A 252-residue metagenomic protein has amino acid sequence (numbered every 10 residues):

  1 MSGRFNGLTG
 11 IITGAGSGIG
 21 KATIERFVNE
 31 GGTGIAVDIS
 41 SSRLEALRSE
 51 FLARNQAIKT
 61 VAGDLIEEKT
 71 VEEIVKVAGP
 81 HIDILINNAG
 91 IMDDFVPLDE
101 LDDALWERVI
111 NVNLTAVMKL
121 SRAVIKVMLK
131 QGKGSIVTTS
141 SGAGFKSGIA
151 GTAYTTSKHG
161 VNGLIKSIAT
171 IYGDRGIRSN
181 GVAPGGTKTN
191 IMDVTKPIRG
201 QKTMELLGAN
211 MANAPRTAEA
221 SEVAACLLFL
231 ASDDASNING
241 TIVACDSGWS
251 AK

Functional and structural regions predicted by a protein language model:
R4, M118, R216-C245, S250: C-terminal substrate-recognition "lid" of short-chain dehydrogenase/reductases
T9, G16-S17: Conserved glycine-rich cofactor-binding loop
V96-L98, D102-I110, L207-G208: Substrate-binding pocket helix/loop in short-chain dehydrogenase/reductase
S121, S157, I165: Active-site helix of classical SDR
S141: Residue(s) in the substrate-gating loop at a strand-loop-helix junction that position the organic substrate next
G173, R178, I238-G240: Short, small/polar-rich loop/turn modules that mediate ligand/substrate recognition or access, typified
D174, G186-M211: A glycine/serine/threonine-rich, flexible loop-to-helix segment that serves as the NAD(P) cofactor-binding "lid"
